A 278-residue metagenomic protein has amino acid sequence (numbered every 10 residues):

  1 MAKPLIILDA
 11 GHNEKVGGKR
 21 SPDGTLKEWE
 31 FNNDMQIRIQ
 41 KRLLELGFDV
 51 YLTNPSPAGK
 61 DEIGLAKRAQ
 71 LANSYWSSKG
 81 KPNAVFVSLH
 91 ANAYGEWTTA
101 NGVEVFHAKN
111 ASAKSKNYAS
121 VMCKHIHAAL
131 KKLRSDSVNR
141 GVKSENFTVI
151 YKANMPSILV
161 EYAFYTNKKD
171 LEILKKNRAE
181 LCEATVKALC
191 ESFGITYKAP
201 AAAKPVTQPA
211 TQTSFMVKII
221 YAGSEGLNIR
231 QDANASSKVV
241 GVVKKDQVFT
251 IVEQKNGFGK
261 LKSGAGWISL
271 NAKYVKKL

Functional and structural regions predicted by a protein language model:
A2-V103, A108-A113: Catalytic-core regions of hydrolytic enzymes
P4-I7, L26, K79, S88 (+2 more regions): Active-site-adjacent mobile loop/cap segments within catalytic or ligand-binding domains
D34-R38, L44, K114-K132, L171-P200: Long, well-ordered alpha-helical scaffolding segments within enzyme catalytic domains, especially pronounced
S74-P82, L130-R134, Y197-A199: Alpha-helix termini
A113-L159, D246: Catalytic cores of processing enzymes, dominated by hydrolases/peptidases, characterized by acidic/His-rich
A201-N228, V242-K244, E253-K255, K276-L278: SH3-family beta-barrel domains
A233-K238: Short alpha-helix capping/helix-loop boundary micro-motifs
V240-K273: SH3/SH3-like beta-barrel superfamily modules
